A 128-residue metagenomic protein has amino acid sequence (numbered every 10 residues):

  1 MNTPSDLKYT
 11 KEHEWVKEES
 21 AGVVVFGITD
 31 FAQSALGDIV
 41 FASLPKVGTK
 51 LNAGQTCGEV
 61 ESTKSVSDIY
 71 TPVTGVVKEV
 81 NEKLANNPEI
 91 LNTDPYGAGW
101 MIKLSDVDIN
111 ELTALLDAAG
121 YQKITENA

Functional and structural regions predicted by a protein language model:
M1-A53, E89, T93-A128: Acidic, low-complexity mobile loops and tails
V40, T56-E61: Conserved interaction-surface patches within small, structured recognition/assembly domains
C57, L84, T125-N127: Domain-scale activation on soluble regions of proteins
S62, E82: Short, conserved catalytic or interaction motifs in soluble domains
T63-S65, V73: Periplasm/extracytoplasmic soluble domains of Gram-negative envelope assemblies and related organellar analogs
T74, K78, A85-N86, N92: Charged, amphipathic alpha-helical coiled-coil/dimerization segments
